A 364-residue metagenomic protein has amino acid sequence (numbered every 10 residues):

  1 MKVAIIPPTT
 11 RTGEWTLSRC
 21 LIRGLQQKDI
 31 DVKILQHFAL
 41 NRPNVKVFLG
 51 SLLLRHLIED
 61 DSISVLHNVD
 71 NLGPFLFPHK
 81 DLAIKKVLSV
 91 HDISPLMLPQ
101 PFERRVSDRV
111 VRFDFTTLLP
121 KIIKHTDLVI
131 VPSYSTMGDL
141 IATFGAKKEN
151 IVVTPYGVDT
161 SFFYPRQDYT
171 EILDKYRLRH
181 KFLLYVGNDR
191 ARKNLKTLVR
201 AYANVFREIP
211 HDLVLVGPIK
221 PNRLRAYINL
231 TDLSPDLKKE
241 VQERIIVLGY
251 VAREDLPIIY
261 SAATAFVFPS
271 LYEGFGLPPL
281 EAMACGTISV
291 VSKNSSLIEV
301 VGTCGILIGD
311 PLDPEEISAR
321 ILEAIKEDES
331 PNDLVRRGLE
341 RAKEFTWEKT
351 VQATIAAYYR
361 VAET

Functional and structural regions predicted by a protein language model:
M1-T364: Carbohydrate transferase catalytic cores enriched for Leloir-type hexosyltransferases
